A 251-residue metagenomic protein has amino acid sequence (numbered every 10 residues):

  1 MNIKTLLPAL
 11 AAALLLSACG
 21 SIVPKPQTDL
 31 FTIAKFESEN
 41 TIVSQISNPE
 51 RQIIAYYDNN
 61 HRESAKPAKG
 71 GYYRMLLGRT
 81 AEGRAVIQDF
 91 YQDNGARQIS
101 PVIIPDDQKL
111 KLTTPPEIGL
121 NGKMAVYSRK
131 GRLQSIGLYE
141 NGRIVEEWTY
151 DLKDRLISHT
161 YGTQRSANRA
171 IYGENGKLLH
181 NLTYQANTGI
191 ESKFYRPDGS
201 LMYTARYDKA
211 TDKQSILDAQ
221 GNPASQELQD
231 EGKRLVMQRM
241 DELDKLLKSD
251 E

Functional and structural regions predicted by a protein language model:
M1-L7: Bacterial N-terminal signal peptides that target proteins for export
P8-S17: Bacterial N-terminal signal peptides
G20-E251: Glycine/tyrosine- and acidic-biased, solvent-exposed loop/turn segments at the edges of beta-strands
